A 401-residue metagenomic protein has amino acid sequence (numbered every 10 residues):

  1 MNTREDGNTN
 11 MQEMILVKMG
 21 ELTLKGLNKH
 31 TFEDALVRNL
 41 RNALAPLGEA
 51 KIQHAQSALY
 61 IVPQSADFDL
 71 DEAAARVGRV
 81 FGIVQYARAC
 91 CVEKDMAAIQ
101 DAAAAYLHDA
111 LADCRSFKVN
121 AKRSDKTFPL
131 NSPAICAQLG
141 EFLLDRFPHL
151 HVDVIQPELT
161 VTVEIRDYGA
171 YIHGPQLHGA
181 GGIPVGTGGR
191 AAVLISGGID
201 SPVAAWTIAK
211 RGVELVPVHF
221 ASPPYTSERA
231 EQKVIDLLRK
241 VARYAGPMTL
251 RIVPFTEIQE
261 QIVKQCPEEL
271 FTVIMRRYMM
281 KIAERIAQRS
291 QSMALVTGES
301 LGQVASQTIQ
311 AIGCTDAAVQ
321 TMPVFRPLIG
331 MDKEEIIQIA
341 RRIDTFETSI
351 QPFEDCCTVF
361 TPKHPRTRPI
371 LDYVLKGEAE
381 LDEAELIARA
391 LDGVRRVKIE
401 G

Functional and structural regions predicted by a protein language model:
N2-A192, P202-M248, R366-L371, V397-G401: RNA-binding accessory domains that recognize and position tRNA/RNA substrates
L24, V80-E93, T127-P129, A221-R285 (+2 more regions): ATP-dependent adenylate-handling ligase core
S57, V253-I258, S300-L301, E354-K363: A glycine-rich phosphate-binding loop feature that marks nucleotide/adenosyl-phosphate handling sites
Q138-L143, Q176, A180-G188, F255 (+3 more regions): Active-site adenylate/phosphate-handling loop in enzymes that bind or generate adenylated species
V193, P217-H219, I252, T297 (+1 more regions): Structural beta-sheet core signal
G198: Conserved G/P- and acidic residue-centered "switch" motifs that form tight phosphate/ATP-binding loops in soluble
E347-G401: The feature marks non-catalytic terminal segments
